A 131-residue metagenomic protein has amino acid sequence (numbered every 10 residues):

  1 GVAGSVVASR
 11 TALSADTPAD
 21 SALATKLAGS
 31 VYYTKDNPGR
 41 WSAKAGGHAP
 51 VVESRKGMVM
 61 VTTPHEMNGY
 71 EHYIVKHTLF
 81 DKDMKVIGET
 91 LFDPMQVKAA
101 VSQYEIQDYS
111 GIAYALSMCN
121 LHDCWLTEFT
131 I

Functional and structural regions predicted by a protein language model:
G1-D16: N-terminal export signals
S14-M58, L91: Transition segment at domain starts
W41-S42, R55-F92, Q96: Contiguous segments within soluble domain cores/interaction surfaces
M60-P64, A99-D108: Exposed aromatic-hydrophobic patches
T90-F92, Y104, T127-I131: Generic detection of short hydrophobic beta-strand segments and adjacent strand-loop junctions
S110-N120: Short, surface-exposed ligand- or partner-binding patches at beta-edge/loop junctions that are enriched in aromatics
M118-E128: Short acidic/polar inter-strand loop motif in beta-rich domains
